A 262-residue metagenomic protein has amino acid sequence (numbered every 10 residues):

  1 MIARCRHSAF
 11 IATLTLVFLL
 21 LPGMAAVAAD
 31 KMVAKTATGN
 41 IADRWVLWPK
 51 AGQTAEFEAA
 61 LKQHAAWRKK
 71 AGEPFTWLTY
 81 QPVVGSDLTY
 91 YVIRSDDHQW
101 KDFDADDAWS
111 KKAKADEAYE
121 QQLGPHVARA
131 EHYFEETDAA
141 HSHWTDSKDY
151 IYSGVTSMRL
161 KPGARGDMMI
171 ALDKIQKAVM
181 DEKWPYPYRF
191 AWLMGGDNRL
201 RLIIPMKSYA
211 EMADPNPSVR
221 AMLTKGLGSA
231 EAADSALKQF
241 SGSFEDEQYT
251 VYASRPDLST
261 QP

Functional and structural regions predicted by a protein language model:
M1-L14: Bacterial N-terminal signal peptides that target proteins for export
I11-G23: Bacterial N-terminal signal peptides
V27-P262: Short S/T/G/P-rich N-terminal loop/turn motif that feeds into the first structured element of a domain
